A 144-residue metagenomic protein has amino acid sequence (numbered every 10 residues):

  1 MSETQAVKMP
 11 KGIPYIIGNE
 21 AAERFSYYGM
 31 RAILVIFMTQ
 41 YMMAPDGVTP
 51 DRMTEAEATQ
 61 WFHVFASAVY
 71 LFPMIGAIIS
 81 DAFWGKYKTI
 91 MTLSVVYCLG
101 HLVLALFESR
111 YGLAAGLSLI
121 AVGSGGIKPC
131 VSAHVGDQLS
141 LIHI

Functional and structural regions predicted by a protein language model:
P10-Q40: Pair of pore-lining "gating" transmembrane helices in MFS-fold secondary transporters
I33-E57: Short amphipathic helix-loop junctions that connect adjacent transmembrane helices in Major Facilitator Superfamily/SLC
H63-I78: Central cavity-lining transmembrane alpha-helices of secondary-active solute carriers, predominantly the Major
V95-Y111: C-terminal ends and interior cores of transmembrane alpha-helices in multi-pass membrane transporters/permeases
G112-G126: Hydrophobic core of transmembrane alpha-helices in multi-pass small-molecule transporters, especially MFS/SLC-type
G126-L139: Intracellular juxtamembrane helix-capping segments at the cytosolic ends of symmetry-related transmembrane helices
I142-I144: Conserved small/polar residues in nucleotide/adenosyl-binding loops
